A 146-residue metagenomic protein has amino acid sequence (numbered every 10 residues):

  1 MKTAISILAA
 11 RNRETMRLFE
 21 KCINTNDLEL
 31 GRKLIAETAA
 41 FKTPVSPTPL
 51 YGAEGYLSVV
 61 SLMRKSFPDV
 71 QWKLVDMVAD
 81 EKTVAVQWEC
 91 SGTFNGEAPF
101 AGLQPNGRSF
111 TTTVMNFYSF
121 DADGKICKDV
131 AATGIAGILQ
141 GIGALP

Functional and structural regions predicted by a protein language model:
M1-P146: C-terminal and inter-domain tail/linker signature
